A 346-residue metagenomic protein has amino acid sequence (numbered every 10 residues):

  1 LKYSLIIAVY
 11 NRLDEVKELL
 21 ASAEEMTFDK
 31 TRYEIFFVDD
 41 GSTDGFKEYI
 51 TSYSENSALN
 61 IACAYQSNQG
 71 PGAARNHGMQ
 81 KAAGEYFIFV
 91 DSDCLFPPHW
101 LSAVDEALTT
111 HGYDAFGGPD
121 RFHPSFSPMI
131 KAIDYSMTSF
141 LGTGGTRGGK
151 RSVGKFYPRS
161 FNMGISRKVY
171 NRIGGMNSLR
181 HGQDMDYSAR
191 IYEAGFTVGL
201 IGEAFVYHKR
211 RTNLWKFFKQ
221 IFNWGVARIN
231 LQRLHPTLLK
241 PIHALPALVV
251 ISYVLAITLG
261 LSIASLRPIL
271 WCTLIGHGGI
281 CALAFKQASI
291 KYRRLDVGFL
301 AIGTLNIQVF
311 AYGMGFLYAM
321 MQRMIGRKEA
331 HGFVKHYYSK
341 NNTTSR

Functional and structural regions predicted by a protein language model:
Y3-E15, L19, M26, V38 (+1 more regions): A conserved hydrophobic helix/loop-capping motif in glycosyltransferases and polysaccharide synthases
S22, D39-E48, N68-Q69, D91-P97: A conserved acidic beta->alpha catalytic loop
S22-R32: Short, acidic, metal-binding catalytic loop of nucleotide-sugar glycosyltransferases
Q66-A82, A103, V153, Y157-S160: Glycine-rich, basic loop-to-helix element that forms the pyrophosphate-binding segment of sugar-nucleotide handling
F87: Short aromatic/hydrophobic "clamp" motif used to bind/position activated sugar donors
P98-K131, A204-F205, K209: Conserved donor NDP-sugar-binding/catalytic core segment of glycosyltransferases
N177-L239: Catalytic donor/gating beta->alpha subdomain of glycosyltransferases that bind UDP-sugars
V249-G326: Membrane-embedded multi-pass helical conduit in multi-pass membrane proteins, especially envelope-biosynthetic
